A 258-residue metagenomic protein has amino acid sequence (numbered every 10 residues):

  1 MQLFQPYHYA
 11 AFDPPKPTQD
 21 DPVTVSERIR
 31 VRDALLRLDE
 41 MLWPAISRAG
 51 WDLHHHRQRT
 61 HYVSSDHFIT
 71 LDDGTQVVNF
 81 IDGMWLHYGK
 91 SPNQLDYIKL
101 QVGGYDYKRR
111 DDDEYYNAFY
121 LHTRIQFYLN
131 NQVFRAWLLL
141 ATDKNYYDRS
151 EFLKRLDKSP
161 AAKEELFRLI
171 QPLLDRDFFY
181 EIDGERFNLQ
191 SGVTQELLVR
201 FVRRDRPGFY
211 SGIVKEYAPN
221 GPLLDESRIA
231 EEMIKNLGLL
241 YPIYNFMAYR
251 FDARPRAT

Functional and structural regions predicted by a protein language model:
M1-R57, S64-S65, I182-T258: Long, solvent-exposed, polar/charged low-complexity segments
Q2-Q5, Q19, Q58, Q76 (+7 more regions): Residue-identity detector for glutamine
Y7-Y9, Y62, Y88, Y97 (+10 more regions): Sequence-level detector for tyrosine residue identity
D13-D20, T24, R124-Q126, N130-R135 (+1 more regions): Broad hydrophobic/π-residue packing in well-ordered secondary structure
S26-I29, Q132-R200: Compact, glycine/acidic-enriched structural inserts
H56-M84: Long amphipathic N-terminal alpha/beta scaffold segment
G74-E165: Aromatic- and glycine-enriched beta-alpha-beta binding-site module
V78, F119, P172, R203-D205: A generic structural signal for short, solvent-exposed coil/turn residues that cap or connect secondary-structure
